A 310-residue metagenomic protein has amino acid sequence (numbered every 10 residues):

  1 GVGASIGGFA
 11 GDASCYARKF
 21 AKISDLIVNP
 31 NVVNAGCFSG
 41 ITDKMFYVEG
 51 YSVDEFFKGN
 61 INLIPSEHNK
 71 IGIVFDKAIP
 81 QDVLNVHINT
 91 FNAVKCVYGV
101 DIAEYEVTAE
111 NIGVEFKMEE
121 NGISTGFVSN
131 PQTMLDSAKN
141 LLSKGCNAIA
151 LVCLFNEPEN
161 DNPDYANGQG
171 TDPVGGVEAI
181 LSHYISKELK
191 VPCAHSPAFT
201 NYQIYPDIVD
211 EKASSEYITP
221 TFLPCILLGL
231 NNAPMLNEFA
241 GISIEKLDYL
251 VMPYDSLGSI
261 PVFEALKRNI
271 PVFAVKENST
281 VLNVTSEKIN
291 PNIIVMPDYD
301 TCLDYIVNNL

Functional and structural regions predicted by a protein language model:
G1-L151, N156-N167, T171-G175: Metallocofactor- and cofactor-centric catalytic cores in central/energy metabolism, strongly enriched
F20-K22, S186-K187, L266: Anion (oxyanion) recognition and catalysis
L26, I102, P192-C193, V272: Hydrophobic beta-strand scaffold residues
F38-I41, N160-A166, I204-D207, I260-A265 (+1 more regions): A short acidic (Asp/Glu
K44-Y47, E211-A213, N290-N292: Short, hinge-like loop/turn segments at secondary-structure boundaries
K117-V128, S137-L142, I149-V152, E157 (+2 more regions): Generic multipass alpha-helical transmembrane bundles of integral membrane proteins
T200-I204, T221-Y249, P253-L310: C-terminal functional extensions of proteins
